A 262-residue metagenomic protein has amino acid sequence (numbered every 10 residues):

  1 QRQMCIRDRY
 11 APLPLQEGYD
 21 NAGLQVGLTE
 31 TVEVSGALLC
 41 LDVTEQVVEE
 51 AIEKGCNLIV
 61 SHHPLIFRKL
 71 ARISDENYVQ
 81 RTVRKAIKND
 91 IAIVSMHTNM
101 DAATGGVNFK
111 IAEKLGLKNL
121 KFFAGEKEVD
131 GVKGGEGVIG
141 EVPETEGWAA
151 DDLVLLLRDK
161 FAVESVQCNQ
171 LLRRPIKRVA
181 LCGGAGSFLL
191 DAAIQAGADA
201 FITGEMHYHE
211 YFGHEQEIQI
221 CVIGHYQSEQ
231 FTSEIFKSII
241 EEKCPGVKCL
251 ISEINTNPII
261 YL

Functional and structural regions predicted by a protein language model:
Q1-Q3, R7-L262: Hydrophobic structural segments
